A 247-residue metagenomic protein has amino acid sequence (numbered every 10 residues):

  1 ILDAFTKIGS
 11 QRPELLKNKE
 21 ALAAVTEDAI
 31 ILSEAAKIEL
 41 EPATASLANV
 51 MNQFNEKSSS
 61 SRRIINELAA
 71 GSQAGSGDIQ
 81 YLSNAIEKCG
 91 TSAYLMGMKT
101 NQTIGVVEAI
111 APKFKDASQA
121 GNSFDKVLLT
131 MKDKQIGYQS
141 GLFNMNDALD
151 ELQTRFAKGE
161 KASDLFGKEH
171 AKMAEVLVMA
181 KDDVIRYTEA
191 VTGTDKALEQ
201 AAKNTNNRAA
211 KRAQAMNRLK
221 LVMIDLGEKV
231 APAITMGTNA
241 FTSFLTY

Functional and structural regions predicted by a protein language model:
I1-V191, E199, V230-A231: Amphipathic alpha-helical interface segments used for oligomerization, scaffolding, and membrane association
S10-Q11, E151, M216-Y247: Preference for small-residue-rich
